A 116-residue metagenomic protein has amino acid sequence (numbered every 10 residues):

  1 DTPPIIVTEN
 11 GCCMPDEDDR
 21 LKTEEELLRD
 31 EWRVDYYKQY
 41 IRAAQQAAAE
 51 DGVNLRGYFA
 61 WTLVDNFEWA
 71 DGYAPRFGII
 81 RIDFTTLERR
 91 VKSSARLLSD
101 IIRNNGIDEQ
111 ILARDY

Functional and structural regions predicted by a protein language model:
D1-Y116: Non-catalytic scaffold segments within catalytic domains of secreted glycoside hydrolases
